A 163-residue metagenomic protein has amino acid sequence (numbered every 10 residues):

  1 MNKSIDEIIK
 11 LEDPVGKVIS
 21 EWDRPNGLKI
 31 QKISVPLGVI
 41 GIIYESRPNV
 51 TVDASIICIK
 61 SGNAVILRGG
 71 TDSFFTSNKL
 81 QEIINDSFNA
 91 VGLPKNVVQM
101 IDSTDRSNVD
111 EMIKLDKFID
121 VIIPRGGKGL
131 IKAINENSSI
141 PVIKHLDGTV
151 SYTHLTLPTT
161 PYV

Functional and structural regions predicted by a protein language model:
M1-I30: N-terminal Rossmann-like NAD(P)+-binding subdomain of aldehyde/semialdehyde dehydrogenases
K3-P14, E82-L93, K114-K117, P124 (+1 more regions): Generic secondary-structure signature for well-ordered alpha-helical cores
S20-V35, D102-T104, D110: Glycine/charge-rich, flexible interdomain linkers and switch-proximal surface loops that mediate coupling
R24, E45-N49, K128-G129: Short glycine-enriched loops at secondary-structure junctions
V35-G38, E45-S103: A glycine-rich phosphate/pyrophosphate-binding beta-strand-loop-alpha-helix module
V39, M100-L155: Conserved NAD(P)+-binding/catalytic subdomain of aldehyde/semialdehyde dehydrogenases
I43, R125, V163: Conserved residues at the C-terminal ends of beta-strands
H154, T159-V163: Single conserved hydrophobic/aromatic residue that forms the stacking wall/gate of nucleotide- or nucleobase-binding
